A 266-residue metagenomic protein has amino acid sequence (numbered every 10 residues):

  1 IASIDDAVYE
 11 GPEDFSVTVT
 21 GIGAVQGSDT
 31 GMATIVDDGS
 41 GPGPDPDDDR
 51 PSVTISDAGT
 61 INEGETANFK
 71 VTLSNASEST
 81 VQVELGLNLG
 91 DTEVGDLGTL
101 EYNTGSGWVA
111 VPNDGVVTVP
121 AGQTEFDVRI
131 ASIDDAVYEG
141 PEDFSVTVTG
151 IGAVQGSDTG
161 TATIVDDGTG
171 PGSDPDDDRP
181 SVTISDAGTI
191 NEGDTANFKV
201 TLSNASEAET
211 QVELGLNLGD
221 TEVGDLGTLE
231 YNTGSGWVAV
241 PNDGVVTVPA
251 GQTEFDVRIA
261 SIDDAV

Functional and structural regions predicted by a protein language model:
I1-V266: Short boundary segments that mark the start of a structured unit
